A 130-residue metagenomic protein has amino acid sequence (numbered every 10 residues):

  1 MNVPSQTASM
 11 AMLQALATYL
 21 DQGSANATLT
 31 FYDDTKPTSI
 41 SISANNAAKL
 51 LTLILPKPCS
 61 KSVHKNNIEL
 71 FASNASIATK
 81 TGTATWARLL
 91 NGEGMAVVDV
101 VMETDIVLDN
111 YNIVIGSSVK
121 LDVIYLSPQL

Functional and structural regions predicted by a protein language model:
M1-T85, N91-L130: Small cysteine-rich, disulfide-bonded extracellular modules of the LU/uPAR three-finger superfamily and closely related
